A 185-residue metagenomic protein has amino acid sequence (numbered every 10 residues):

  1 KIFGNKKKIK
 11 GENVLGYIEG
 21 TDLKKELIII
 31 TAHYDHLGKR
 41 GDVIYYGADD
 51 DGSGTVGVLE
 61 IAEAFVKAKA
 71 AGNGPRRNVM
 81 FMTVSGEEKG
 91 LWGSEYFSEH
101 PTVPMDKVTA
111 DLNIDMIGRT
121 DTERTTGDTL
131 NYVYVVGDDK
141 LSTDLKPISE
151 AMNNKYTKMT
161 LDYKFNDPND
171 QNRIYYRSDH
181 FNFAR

Functional and structural regions predicted by a protein language model:
K1, L23, V84-R185: Metal-dependent peptidase/peptidase-like ectodomains
K1-G47, E63, K67-N73: Soluble metallo-hydrolase cores and metallopeptidase-like ectodomains found primarily in the secretory/periplasmic
I28-T31, G74-V84, A110-N113: Beta-strand segments within the central parallel beta-sheet cores of soluble alpha/beta enzyme folds
K39-D49, V79, L130-Y134: Glycine- and acidic
A48-E63: Active-site alpha-helical elements of protease catalytic centers
V58, N73-G74: Flexible, glycine/charged-enriched surface loops at secondary-structure junctions
A68-A71, V79-G86, S142: Extended C-terminal subregions enriched in glycine
